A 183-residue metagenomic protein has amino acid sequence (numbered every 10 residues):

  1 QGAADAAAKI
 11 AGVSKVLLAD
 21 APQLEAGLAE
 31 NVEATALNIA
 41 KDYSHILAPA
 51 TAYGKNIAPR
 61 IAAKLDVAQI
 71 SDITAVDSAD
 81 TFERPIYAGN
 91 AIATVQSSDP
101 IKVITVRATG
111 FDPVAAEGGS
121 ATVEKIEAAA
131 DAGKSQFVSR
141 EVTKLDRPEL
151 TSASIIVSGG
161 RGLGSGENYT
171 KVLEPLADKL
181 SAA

Functional and structural regions predicted by a protein language model:
Q1-A183: N-terminal glycine-rich FAD/FM-binding segment characteristic of electron-transfer flavoproteins
